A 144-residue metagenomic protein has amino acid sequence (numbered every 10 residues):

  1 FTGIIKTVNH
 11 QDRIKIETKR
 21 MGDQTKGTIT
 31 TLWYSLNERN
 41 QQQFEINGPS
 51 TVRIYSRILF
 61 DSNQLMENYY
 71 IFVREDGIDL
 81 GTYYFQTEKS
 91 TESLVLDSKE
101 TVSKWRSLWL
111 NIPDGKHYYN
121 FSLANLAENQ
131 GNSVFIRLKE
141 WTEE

Functional and structural regions predicted by a protein language model:
F1-G3, E75-E140: Beta-strand-rich ligand-recognition modules
F1-P49, R57-S62, Y84, K89-E100 (+1 more regions): Glycan-recognition and processing domains
T31-Y34, I71, W109: N-terminal hydrophobic or amphipathic segments with adjacent small-residue motifs that include Sec signal peptides
N40-Q42, Y69, R106-L108: Residue-level marker for the onset of beta-strands and adjacent loop->beta junctions in well-ordered domains
P49, M66, D114-Y118: Extracellular Ig-like/FN3 beta-sandwich strand-entry sites
N63-F72: Short coil-to-beta strand junction motifs in C2/discoidin
